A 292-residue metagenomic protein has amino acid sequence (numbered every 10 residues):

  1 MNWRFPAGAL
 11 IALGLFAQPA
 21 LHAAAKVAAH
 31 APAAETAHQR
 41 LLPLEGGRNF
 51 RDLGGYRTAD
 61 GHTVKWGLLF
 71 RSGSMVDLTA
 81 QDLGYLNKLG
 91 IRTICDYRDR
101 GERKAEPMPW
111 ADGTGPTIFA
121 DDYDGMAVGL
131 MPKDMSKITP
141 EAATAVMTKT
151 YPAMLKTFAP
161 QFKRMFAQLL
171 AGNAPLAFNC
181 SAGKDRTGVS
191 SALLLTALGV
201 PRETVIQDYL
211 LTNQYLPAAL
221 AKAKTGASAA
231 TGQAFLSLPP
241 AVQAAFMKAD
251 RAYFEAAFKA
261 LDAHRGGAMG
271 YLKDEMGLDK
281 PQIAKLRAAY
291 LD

Functional and structural regions predicted by a protein language model:
M1-A9: Bacterial N-terminal signal peptides that target proteins for export
G8-Q18: Bacterial N-terminal signal peptides
L15, H22-L176, S190-D292: Cys-dependent protein tyrosine phosphatase-like superfamily
N179: Catalytic nucleophile loop of clan PA
A182, R186-T187: Ser/Thr-glycine-rich phosphate-binding loops at phosphate-binding pockets of nucleotides, nucleotide cofactors
